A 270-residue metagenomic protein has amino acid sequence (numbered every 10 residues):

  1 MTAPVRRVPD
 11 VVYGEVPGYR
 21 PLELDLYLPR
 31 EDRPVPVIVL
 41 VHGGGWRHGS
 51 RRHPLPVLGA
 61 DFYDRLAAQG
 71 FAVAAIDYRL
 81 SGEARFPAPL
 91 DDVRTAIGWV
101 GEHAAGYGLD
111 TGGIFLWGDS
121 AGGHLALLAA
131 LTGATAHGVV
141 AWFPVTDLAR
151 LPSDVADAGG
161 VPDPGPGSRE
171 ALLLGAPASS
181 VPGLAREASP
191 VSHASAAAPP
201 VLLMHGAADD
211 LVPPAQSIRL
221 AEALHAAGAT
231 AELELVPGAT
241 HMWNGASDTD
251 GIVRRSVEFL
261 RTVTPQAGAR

Functional and structural regions predicted by a protein language model:
M1-R270: Alpha/beta-hydrolase superfamily serine-hydrolase fold, recognizing
